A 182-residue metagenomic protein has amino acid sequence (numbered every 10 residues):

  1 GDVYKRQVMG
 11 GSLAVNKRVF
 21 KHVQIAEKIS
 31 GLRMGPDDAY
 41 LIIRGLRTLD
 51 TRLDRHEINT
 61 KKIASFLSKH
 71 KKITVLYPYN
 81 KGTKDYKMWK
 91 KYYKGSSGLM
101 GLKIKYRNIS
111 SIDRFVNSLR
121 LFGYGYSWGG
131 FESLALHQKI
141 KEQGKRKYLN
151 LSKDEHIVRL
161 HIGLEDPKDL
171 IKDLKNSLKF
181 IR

Functional and structural regions predicted by a protein language model:
G1-Y4: Short, small-residue-biased leader/transition segments that mark boundaries at the very start of proteins
R6-M9, G95-S97: Short, solvent-exposed loop/turn segments at the edges of secondary structure
M9-H70, R114-L119: Conserved core segment of the aminotransferase class I/II
G11-L13, V75, M100, A135: Well-ordered beta-strand positions enriched in small/hydrophobic/aromatic, beta-favoring residues
Q24-K28, T74-Y79, V158: Beta-strand segments within the central parallel beta-sheet cores of soluble alpha/beta enzyme folds
I42-T51, G98-Y106, V158-G163: Short, well-ordered beta-strand elements within core beta-sheets of diverse protein domains
K61-R120, Y124-G130, Q143-L149: Conserved small-domain helix->loop->beta segment predominantly found in fold-type I
Y106-R107, S118, S133-R182: PLP-dependent enzyme catalytic core of the Aspartate aminotransferase-like
